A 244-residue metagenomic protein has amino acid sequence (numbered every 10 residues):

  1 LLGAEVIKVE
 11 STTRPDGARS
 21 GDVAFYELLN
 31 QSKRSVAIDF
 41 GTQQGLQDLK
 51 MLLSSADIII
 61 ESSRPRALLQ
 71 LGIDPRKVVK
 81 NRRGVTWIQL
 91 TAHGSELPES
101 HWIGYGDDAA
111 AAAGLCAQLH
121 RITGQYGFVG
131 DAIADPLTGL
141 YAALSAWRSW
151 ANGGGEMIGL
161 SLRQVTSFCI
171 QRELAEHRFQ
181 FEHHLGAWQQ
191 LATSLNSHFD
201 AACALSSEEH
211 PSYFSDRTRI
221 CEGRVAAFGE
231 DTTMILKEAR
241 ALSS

Functional and structural regions predicted by a protein language model:
L1-F168, E176-S207, P211-S244: N-terminal helix-loop segment corresponding to the beta1-alpha1 unit of nucleotide/adenylate-binding folds
